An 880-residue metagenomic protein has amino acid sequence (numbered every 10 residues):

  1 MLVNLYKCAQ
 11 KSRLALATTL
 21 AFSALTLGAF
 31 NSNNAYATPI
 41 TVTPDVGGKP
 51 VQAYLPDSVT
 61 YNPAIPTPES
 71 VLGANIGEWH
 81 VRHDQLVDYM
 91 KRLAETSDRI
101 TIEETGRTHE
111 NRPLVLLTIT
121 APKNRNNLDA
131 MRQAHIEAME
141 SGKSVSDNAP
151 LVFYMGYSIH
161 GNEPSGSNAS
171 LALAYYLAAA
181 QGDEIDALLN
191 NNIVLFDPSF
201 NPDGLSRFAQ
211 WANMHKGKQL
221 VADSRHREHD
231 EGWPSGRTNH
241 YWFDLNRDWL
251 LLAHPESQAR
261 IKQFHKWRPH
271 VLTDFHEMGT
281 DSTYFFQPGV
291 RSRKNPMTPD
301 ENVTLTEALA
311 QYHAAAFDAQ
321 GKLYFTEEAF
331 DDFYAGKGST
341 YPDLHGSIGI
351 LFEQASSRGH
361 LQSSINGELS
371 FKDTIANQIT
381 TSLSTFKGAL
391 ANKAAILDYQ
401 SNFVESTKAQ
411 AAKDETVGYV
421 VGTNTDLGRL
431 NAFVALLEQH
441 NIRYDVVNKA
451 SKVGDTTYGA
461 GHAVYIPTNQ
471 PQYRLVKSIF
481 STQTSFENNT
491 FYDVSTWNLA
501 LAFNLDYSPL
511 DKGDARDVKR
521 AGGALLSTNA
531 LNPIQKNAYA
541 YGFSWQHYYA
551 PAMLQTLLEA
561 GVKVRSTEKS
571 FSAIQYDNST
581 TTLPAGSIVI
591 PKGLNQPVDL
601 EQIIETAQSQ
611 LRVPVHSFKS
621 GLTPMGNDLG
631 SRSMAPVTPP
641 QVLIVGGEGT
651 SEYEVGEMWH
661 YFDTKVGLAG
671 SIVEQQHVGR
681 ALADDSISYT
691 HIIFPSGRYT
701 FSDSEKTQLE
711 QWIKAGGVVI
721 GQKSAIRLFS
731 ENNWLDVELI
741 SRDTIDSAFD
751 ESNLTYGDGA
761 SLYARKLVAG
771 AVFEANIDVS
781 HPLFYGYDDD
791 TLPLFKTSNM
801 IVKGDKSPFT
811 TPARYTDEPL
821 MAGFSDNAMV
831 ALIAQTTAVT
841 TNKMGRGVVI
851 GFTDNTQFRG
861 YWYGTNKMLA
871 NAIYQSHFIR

Functional and structural regions predicted by a protein language model:
M1-Y36: Gram-negative bacterial Sec-dependent N-terminal signal peptides
T38-P164, N168-N192, Y241, R247 (+7 more regions): Intrinsic-disorder/low-complexity accessory segments
M155-Y157, D197-S199, L272-F275, Q722: Active-site neighborhood of phospho(di)ester-bond hydrolases with catalytic His/Asp-centered motifs
A174-L177, N191-Q219: Carboxylate/His-rich catalytic cores and anion/metal-binding grooves
P198-P202, A212, F275-T283, A725: Short, solvent-exposed turn/loop segments enriched in Gly/Ser/Thr/Pro and often Arg
Q210-E231, F749-S752: Charged, glycine/proline-rich intrinsically disordered loops and linkers
R225-F243: Aromatic- and acidic-residue-enriched carbohydrate-binding clefts of CAZyme catalytic domains
F264-M278: Proline-aspartate-enriched helix->loop->beta-strand connector
